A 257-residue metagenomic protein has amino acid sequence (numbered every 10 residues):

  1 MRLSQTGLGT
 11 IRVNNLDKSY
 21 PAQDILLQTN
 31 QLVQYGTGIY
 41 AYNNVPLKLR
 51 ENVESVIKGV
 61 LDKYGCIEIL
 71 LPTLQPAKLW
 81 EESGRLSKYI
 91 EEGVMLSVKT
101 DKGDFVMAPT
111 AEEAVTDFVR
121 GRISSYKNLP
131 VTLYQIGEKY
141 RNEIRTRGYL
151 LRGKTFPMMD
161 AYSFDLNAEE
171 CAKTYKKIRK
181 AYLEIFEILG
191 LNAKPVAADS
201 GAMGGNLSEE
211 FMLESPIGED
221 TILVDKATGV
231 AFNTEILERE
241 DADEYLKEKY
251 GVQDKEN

Functional and structural regions predicted by a protein language model:
R2-N257: TRNA-recognition modules of translation machinery and tRNA-sensing kinases, especially anticodon-binding
